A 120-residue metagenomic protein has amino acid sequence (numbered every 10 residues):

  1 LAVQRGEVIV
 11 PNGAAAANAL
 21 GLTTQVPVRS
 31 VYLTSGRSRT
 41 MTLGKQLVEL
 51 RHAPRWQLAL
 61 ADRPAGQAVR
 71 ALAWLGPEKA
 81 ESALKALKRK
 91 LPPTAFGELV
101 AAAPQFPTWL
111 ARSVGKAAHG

Functional and structural regions predicted by a protein language model:
L1-T23: Helix-adjacent hinge/juxtasegments
A15-A83: Conserved, surface-exposed functional patches that form binding/active-site neighborhoods
H52-G120: Hydrophobic alpha-helical interaction segments
